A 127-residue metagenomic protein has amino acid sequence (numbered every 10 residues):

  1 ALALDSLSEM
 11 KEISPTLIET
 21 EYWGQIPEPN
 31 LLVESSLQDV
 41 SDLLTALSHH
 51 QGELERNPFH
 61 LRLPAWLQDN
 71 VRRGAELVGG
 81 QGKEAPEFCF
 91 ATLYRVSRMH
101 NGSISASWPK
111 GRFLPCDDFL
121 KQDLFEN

Functional and structural regions predicted by a protein language model:
A1-N127: Metal-dependent de-N-acetylase/amidase catalytic core
